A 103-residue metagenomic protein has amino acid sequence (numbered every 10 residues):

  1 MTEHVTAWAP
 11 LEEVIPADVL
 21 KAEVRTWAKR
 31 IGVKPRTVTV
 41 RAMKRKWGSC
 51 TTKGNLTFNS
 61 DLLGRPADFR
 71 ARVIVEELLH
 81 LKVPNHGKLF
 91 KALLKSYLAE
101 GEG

Functional and structural regions predicted by a protein language model:
M1-R72, L81-G103: Active-site-proximal or metal-binding-adjacent scaffold patches in catalytic folds
E77: Walker B catalytic acidic pair
